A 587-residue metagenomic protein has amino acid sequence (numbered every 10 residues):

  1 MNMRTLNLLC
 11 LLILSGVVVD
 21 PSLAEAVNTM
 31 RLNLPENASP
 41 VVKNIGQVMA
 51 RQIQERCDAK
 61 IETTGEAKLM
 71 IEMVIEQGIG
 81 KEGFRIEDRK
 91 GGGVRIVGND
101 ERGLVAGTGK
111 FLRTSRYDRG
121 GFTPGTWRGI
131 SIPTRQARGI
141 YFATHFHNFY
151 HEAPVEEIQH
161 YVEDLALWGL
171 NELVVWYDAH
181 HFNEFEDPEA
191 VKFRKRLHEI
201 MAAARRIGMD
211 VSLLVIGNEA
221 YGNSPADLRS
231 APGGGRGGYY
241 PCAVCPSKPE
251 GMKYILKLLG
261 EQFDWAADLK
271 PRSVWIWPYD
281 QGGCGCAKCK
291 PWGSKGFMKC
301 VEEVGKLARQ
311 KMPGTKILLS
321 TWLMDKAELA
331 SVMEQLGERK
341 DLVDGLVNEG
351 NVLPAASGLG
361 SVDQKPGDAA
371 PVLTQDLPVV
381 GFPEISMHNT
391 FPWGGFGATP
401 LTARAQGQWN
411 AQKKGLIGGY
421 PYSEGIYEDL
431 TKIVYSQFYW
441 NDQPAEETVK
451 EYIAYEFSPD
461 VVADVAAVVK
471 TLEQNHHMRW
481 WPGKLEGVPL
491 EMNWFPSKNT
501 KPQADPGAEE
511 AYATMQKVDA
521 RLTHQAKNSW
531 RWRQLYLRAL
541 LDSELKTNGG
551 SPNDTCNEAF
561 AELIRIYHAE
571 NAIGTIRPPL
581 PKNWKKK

Functional and structural regions predicted by a protein language model:
M1-N7: Positively charged n-region of N-terminal signal peptides that target proteins for export
N7-V17: Bacterial N-terminal signal peptides
L23-R138: Contiguous, structured surface segment used for ligand recognition
P35-G46, E101-L104, H151-I158, A190-R194 (+4 more regions): Solvent-exposed, acidic/flexible segments
Y117-G120, H145, N171, D178 (+4 more regions): Catalytic-core regions of glycoside hydrolase
R128-F149, S230, G235-Y240: N-terminal small/glycine-rich loop or linker at the start of catalytic domains across soluble metabolic enzymes
E156-D178: Catalytic domains of carbohydrate-active enzymes, especially glycoside hydrolases
S423-E428, P444-K587: C-terminal non-catalytic alpha-helical accessory regions
